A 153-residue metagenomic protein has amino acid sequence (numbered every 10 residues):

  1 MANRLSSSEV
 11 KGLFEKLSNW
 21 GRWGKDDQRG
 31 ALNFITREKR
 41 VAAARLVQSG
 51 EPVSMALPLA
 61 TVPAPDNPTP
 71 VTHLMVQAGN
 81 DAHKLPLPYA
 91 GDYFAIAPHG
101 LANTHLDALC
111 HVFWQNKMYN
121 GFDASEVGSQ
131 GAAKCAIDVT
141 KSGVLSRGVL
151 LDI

Functional and structural regions predicted by a protein language model:
M1-I153: Active-/binding-site microenvironments in catalytic and ligand-binding cores
